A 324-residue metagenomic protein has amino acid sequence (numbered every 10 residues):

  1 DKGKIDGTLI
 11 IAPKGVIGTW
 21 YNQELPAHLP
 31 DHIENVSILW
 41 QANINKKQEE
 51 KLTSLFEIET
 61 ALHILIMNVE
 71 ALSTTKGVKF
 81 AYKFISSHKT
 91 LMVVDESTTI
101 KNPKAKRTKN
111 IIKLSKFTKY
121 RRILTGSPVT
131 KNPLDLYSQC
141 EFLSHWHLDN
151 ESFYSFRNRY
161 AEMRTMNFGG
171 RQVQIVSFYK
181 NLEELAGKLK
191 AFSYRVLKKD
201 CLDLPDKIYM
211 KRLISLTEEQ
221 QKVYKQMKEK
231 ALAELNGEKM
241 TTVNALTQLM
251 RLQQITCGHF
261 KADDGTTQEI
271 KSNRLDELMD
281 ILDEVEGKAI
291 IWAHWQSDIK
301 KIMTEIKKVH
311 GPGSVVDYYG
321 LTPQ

Functional and structural regions predicted by a protein language model:
K4-T8, N22, P26-A42, Q48 (+3 more regions): Conserved P-loop NTPase motor "coupling/switch" region that bridges the ATPase
G7-P13, K288-W295: Conserved RecA-like ASCE P-loop NTPase motor core of nucleic-acid helicases/translocases
P13, T125, T217: Conserved phosphate-coupling serine/threonine residues in phosphotransfer and NTP-handling enzymes
K46-L65, Q324: Conserved motor-coupling elements within RecA-like helicase/translocase cores
Q48, I290-W292, K300-Q324: Conserved helicase ATPase core of P-loop NTP-dependent helicases/translocases
T53, I66-L72, K79-S86, A105-K119 (+2 more regions): Inter-lobe coupling linker of SF2 helicases/translocases
D95-E96: Walker B catalytic acidic pair
T99-N102: Residues immediately C-terminal
